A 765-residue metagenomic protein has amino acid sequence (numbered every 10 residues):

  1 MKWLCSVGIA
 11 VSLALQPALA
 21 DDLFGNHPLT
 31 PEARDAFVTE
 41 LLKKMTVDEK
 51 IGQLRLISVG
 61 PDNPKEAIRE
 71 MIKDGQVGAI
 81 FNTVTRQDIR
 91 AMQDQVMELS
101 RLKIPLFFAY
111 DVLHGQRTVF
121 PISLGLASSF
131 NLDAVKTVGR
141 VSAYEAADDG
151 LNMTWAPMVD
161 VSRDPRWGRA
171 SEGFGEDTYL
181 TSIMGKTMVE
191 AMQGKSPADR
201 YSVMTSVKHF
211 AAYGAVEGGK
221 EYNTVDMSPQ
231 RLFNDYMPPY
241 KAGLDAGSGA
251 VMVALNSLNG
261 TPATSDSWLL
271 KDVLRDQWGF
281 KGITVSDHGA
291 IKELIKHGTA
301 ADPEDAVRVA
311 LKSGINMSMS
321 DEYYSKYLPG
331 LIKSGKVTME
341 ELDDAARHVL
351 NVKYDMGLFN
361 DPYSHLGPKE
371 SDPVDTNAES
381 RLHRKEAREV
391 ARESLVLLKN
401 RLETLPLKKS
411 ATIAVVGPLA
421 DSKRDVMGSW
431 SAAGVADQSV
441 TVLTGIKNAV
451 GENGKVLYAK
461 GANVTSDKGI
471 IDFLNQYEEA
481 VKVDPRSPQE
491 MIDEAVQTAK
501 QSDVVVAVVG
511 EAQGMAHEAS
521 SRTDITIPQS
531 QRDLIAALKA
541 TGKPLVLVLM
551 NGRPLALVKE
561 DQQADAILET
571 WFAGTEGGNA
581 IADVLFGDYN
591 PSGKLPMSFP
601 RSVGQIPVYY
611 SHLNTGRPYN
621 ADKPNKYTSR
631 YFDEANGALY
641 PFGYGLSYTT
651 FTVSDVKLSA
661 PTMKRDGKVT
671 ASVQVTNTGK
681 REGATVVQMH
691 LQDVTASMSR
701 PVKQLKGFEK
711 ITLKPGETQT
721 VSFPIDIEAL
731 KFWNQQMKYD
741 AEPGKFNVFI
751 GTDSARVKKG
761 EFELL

Functional and structural regions predicted by a protein language model:
C5-Q16: Bacterial N-terminal signal peptides
A20-N734, D740-S754, E761-L765: Glycoside hydrolase catalytic-domain context in secreted enzymes
